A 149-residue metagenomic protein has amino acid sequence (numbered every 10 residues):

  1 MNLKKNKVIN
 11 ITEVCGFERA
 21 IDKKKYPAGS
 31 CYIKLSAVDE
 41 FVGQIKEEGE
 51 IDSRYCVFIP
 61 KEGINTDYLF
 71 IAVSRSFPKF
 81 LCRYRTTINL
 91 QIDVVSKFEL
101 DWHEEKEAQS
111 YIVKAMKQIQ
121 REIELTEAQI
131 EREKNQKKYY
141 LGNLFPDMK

Functional and structural regions predicted by a protein language model:
M1-A20, P27, E104-E107, L125 (+2 more regions): Non-catalytic DNA-recognition/assembly elements of restriction-modification systems
N2-N6, C56-G63, K79-F80, L90-K114 (+1 more regions): Proline-centric
G29-C31: Structural motif
K34-S76, R85, Q91, V95: A short beta-sheet element
F77-F80, R121: A common structural junction motif
T87-L90, E124-A128: Alpha-helical membrane-embedding segments and immediately adjacent membrane-interface amphipathic helices
I112-I123: Hydrophobic structural patches
